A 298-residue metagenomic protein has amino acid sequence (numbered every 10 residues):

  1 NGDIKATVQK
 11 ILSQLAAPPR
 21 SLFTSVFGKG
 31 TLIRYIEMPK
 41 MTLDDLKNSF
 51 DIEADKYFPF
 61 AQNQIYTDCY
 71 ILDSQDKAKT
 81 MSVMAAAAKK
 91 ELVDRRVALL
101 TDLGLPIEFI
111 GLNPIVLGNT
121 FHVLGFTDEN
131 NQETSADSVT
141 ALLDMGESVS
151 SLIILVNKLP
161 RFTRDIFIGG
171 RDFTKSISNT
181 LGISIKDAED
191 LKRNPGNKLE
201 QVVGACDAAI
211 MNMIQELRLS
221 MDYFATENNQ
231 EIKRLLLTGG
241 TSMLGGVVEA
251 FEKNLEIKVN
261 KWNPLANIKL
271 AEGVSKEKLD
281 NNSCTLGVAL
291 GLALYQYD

Functional and structural regions predicted by a protein language model:
N1-S13, L46, T80, E200-A205 (+1 more regions): N-terminal phosphate-binding loop and adjacent alpha-helix
D3, A88-V93, T241-L244: Helix N-cap motif at beta-to-alpha junctions
V8-S21, L103, I183, R218-R234: Phosphate/pyrophosphate-binding loops at sites that engage ATP/ADP/AMP, CoA/4′-phosphopantetheine, polyphosphate
A16, T24, Q75-D190: Small-residue (GG/TT-enriched) beta-loop-alpha framework at ligand/catalytic clefts
S21, V26-D128, P264-L270, T285-V288: Active-site neighborhood for divalent-cation/phosphate handling
V116-N119, R171, S242, N260-D298: Glycine-rich phosphate-binding/hydrolytic loop that grips phosphoryl groups
A188-R234, T241, V288: Adenine-nucleotide phosphate-binding core of ATP-dependent small-molecule kinases
A209, E231-A266: Glycine-rich phosphate-binding loops at beta-strand->alpha-helix junctions
